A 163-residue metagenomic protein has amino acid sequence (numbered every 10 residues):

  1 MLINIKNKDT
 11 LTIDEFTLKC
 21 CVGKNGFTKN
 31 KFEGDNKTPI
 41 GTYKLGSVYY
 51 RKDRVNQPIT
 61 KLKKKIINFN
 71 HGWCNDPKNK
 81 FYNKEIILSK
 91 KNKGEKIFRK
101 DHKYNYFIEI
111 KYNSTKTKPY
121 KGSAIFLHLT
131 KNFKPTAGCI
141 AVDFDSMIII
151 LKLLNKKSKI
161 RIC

Functional and structural regions predicted by a protein language model:
M1-A137, D145-C163: Cell wall/extracellular polymer interaction/catalysis modules
V142: A conserved hydrophobic position in a structured secondary element of the catalytic/binding core that shapes
